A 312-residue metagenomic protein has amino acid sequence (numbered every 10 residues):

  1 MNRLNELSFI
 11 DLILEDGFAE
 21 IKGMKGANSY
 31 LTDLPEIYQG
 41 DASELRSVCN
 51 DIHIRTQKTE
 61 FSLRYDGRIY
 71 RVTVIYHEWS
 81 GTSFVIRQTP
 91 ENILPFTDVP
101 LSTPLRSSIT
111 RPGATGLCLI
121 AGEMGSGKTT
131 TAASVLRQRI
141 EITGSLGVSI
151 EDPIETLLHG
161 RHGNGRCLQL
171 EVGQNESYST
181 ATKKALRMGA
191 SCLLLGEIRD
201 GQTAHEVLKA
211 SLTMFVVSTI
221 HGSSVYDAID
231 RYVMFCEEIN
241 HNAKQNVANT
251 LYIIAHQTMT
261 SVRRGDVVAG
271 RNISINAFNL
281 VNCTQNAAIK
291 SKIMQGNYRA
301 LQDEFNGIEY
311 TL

Functional and structural regions predicted by a protein language model:
M1-D66, R71-L312: Short, flexible helix-loop junctions that flank or precede catalytic/ligand sites
